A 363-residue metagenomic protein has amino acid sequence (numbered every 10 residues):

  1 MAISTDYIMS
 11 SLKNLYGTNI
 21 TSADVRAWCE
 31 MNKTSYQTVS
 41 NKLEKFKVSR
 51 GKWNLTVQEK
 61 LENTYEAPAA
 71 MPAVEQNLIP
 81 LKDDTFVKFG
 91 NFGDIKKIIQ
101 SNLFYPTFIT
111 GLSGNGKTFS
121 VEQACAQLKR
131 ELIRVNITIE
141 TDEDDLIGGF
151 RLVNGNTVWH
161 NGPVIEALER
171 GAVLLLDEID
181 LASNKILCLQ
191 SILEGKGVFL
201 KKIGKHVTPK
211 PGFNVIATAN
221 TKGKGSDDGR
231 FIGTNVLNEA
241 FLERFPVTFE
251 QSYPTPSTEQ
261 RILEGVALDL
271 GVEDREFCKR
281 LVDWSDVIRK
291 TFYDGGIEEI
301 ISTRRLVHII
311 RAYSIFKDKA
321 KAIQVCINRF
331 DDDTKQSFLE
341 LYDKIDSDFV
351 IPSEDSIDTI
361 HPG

Functional and structural regions predicted by a protein language model:
M1-I20: Positively charged, polyanion-binding regions of nucleic-acid-associated proteins
S4, D24, W28-K33, N41-E44 (+2 more regions): C-terminal regulatory/interaction module of P-loop NTP-utilizing enzymes
Q37: Key DNA-contact positions within bacterial/archaeal DNA-binding proteins
